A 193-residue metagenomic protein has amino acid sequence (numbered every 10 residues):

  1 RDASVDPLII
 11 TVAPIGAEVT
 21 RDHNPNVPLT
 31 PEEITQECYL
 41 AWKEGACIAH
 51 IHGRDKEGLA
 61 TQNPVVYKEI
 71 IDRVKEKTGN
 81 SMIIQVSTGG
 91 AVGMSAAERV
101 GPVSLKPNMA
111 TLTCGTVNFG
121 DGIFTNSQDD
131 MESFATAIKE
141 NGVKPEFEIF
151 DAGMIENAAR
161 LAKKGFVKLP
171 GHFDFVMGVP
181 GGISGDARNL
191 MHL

Functional and structural regions predicted by a protein language model:
R1-N26, T111-N118: N-terminal small/glycine-rich loop or linker at the start of catalytic domains across soluble metabolic enzymes
A3, W42-K43, K75-G79, R99-N108 (+2 more regions): Acidic (Asp/Glu)-rich catalytic clusters
I10-P14, A49-I51, M82-T88, N108-L112 (+2 more regions): Hydrophobic faces of well-ordered beta-strands that scaffold small-molecule active sites in alpha/beta enzyme cores
V12, L59-V86, S133-E140, M191-L193: Alpha-helix-loop-beta-strand connector modules within alpha/beta enzyme cores
D22, C47-I70, F119, V176-M177 (+1 more regions): Glycine-rich, proline-tolerant flexible connector loops at the mouths of alpha/beta enzymes
I34, A41, H52, A110 (+1 more regions): Conserved, mostly hydrophobic/aromatic
A91-V103, A152-L161: Catalytic cores of alpha/beta
M109-L193: Catalytic alpha/beta core domains of metabolic enzymes, predominantly
